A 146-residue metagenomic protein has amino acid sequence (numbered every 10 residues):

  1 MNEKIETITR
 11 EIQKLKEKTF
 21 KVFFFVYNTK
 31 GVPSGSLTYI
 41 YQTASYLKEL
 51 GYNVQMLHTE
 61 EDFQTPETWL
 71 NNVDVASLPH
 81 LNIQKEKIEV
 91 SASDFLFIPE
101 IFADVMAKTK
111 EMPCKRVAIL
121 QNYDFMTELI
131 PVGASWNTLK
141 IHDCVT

Functional and structural regions predicted by a protein language model:
M1-F95: N-terminal pre-catalytic "stem/leader" segment of glycosyltransferase-like enzymes
T9, F63-H142: Extended catalytic core of nucleotide-activated donor transferases of GT-like folds
T146: Active-site capping/gating segments
